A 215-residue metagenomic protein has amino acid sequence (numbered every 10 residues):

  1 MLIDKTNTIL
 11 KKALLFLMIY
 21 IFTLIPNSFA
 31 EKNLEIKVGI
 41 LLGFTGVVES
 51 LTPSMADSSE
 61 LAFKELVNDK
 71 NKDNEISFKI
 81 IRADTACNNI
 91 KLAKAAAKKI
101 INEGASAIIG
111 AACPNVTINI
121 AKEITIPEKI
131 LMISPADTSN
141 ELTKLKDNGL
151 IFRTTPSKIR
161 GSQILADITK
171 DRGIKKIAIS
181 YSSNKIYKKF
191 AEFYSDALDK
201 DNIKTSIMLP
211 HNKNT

Functional and structural regions predicted by a protein language model:
M1-L10: N-terminal secretory signal peptides that target proteins for export/translocation
A13-L24: Bacterial N-terminal signal peptides
S28-A30: Boundary at the C-terminal end of the N-terminal hydrophobic targeting segment
L34-M55, A112, I177-S180: Short beta-strand segments enriched in small/hydrophobic residues
I36, I76-F78, E103-A107, P127-L131 (+3 more regions): Loop/turn elements at helix/coil->beta-strand transitions in domains of secreted/extracellular proteins
S50-D57, D69-L142, H211-T215: Beta-alpha junction/loop-to-helix N-cap segments that form part of ligand/metal-binding clefts
A56-K64: Short catalytic helix/loop segments, enriched in acidic residues and glycine and frequently bearing histidine
N140-E141, G149-T215: Extracellular/periplasmic Venus flytrap/periplasmic-binding protein
